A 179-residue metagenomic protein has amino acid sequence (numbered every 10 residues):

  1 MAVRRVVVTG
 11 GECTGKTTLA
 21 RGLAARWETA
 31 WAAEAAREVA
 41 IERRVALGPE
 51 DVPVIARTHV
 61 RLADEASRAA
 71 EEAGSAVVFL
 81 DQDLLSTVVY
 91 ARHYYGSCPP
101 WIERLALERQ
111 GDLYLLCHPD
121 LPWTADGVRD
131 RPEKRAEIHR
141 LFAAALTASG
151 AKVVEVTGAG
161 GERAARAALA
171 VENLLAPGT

Functional and structural regions predicted by a protein language model:
A2-R5: Pre-Walker A (Motif I) flank of P-loop NTPase domains
V8: Hydrophobic anchor at the beta1->P-loop junction of P-loop NTPases
G11: P-loop (Walker A) phosphate-binding loop of NTP-binding proteins
K16: Conserved lysine of the Walker
R21-D64: Conserved substrate/cofactor phosphate-moiety recognition/catalytic segment in nucleotide-dependent phosphotransferases
P53-R109, T124: Glycine-rich phosphate-binding loop used to anchor ATP phosphates in small-molecule kinases, encompassing both
Y95-A165, L175-G178: A glycine- and Lys/Arg-enriched "phosphate-lid" helix/loop adjacent to the NTP-binding pocket of small-molecule kinases
